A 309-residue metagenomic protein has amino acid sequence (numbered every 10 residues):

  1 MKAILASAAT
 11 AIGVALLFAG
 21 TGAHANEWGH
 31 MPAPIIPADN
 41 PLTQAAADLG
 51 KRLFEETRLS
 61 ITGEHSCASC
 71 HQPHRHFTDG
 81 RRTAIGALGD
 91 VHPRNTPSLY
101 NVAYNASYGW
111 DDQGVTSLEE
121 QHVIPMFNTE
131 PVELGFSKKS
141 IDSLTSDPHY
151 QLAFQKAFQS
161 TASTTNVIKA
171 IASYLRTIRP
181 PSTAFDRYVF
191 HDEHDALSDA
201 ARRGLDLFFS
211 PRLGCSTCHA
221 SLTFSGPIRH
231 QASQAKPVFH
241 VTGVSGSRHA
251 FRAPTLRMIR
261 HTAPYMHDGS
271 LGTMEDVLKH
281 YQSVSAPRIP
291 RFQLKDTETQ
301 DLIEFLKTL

Functional and structural regions predicted by a protein language model:
M1-A11: Bacterial N-terminal signal peptides that target proteins for export
L5-S7, A19-L309: Periplasmic c-type cytochrome electron-transfer domains
I12-G20: Hydrophobic core
